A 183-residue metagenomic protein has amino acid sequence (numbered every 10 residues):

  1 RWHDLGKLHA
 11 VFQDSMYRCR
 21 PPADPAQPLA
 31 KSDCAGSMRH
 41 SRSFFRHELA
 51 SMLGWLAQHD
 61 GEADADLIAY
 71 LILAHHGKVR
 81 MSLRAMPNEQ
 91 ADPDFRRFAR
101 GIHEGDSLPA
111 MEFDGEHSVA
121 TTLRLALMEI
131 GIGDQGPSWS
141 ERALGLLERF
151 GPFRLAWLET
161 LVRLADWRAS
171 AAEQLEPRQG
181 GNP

Functional and structural regions predicted by a protein language model:
R1-G180: Divalent metal-dependent catalytic cores for phosphoryl transfer on phosphate-bearing substrates
